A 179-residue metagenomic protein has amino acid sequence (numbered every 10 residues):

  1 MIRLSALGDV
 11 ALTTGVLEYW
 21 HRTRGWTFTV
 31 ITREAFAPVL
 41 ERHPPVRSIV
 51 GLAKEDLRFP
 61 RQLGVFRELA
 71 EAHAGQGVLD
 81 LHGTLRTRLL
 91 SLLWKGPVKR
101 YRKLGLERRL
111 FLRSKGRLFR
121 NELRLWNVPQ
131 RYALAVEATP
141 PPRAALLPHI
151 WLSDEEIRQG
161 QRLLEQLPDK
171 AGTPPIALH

Functional and structural regions predicted by a protein language model:
M1-H179: Catalytic machinery of carbohydrate-active enzymes, primarily nucleotide-sugar-dependent glycosyltransferases
